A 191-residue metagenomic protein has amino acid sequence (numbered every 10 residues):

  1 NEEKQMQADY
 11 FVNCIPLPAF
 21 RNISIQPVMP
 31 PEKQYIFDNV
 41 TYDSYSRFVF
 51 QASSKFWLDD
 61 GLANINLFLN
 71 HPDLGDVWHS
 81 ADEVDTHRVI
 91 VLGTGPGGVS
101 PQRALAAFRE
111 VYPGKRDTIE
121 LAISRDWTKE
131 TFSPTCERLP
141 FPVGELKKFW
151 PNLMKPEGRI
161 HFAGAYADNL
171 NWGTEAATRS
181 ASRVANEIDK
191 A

Functional and structural regions predicted by a protein language model:
E2-Y10: Core beta-strand elements of the Rossmann-like FAD/NAD(P) dinucleotide-binding domain in flavoenzyme oxidoreductases
E3, D60-A191: Conserved flavin/dinucleotide-binding core of flavoenzymes
D9-E32, V49: Flavin (primarily FAD) binding-site architecture
Y10, Y35, Y42-Y45, Y112 (+1 more regions): Sequence-level detector for tyrosine residue identity
P16-A19, P27, S44, A52-S54 (+2 more regions): Non-catalytic surface loops within mature trypsin-like serine protease
A19-S24, V28, I36-N39, K55-F56 (+1 more regions): Residue-level preference for alpha-helix termini and adjacent loops
N22, D43-Y45, R88: A general secondary-structure signal for short beta-strands and their flanking turns/coil in non-transmembrane regions
E32-D60: Central beta-strand plus flanking loop segment that forms part of the substrate or channel wall within the catalytic
